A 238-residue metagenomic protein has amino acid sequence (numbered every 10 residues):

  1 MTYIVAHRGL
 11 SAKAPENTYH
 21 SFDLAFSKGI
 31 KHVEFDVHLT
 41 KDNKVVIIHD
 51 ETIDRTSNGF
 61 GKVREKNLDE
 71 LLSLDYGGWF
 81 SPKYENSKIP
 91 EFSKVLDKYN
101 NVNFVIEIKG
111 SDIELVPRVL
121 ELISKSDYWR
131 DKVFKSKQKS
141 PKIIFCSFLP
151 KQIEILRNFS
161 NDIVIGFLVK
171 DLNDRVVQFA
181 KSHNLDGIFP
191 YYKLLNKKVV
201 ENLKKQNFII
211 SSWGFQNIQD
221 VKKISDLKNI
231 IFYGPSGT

Functional and structural regions predicted by a protein language model:
M1-T238: Phosphate-group recognition and catalysis centered on beta-loop-alpha active-site segments
